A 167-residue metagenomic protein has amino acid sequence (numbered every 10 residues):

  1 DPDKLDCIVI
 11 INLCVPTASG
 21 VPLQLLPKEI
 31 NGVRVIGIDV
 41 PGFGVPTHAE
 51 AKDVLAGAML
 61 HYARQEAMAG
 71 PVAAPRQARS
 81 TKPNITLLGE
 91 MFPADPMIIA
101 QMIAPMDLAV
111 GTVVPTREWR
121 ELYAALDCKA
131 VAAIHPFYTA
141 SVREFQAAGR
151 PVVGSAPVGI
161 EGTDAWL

Functional and structural regions predicted by a protein language model:
D1-L167: An N-terminal assembly and electron-transfer interface module characteristic of large anaerobic redox and radical
